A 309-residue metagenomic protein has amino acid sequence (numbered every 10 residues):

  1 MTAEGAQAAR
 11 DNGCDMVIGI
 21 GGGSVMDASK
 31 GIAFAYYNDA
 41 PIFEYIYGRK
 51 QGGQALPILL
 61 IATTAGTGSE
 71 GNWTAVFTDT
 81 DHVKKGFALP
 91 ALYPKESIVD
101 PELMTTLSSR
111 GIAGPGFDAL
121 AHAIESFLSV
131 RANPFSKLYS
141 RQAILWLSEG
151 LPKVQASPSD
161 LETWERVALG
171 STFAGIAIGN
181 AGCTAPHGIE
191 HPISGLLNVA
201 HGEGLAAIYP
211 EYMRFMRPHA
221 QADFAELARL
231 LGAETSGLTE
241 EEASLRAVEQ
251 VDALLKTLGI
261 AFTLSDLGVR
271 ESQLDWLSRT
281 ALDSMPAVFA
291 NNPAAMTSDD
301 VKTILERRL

Functional and structural regions predicted by a protein language model:
M1, S24-K30, G68-G71, P186 (+1 more regions): Short glycine/serine/threonine-rich phosphate/pyrophosphate-binding segments that cradle anionic phosphate groups
M1-A40, K153-W164: N-terminal small/polar loop signature for handling phosphorylated ligands or for N-terminal nucleophile
A6-N12, G31-Q51, W73-V83: A glycine- and small-aliphatic-rich helix-loop capping segment at beta-alpha/alpha-beta transitions that lines
I18, P57-I61, E96-V99, L120: Hydrophobic/aromatic beta-strand patches that form the interior of the parallel beta-sheet core in alpha/beta enzyme
T74-A181, P293: Carboxylate- and glycine-rich phosphate/diphosphate-binding segment that chelates Mg2+/Mn2+
A181-R246, D252: C-terminal catalytic subdomain
F224, E234-L309: C-terminal charged capping/lid subdomain of soluble metabolic enzymes
